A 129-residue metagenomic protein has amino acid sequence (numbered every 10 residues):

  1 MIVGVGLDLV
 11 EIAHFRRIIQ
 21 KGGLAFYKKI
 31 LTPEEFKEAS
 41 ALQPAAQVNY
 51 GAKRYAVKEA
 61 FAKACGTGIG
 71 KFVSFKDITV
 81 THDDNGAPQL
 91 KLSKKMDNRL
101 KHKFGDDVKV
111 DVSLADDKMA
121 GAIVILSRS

Functional and structural regions predicted by a protein language model:
M1-S129: Core catalytic alpha/beta fold that binds nucleotide/phospho-ligands
